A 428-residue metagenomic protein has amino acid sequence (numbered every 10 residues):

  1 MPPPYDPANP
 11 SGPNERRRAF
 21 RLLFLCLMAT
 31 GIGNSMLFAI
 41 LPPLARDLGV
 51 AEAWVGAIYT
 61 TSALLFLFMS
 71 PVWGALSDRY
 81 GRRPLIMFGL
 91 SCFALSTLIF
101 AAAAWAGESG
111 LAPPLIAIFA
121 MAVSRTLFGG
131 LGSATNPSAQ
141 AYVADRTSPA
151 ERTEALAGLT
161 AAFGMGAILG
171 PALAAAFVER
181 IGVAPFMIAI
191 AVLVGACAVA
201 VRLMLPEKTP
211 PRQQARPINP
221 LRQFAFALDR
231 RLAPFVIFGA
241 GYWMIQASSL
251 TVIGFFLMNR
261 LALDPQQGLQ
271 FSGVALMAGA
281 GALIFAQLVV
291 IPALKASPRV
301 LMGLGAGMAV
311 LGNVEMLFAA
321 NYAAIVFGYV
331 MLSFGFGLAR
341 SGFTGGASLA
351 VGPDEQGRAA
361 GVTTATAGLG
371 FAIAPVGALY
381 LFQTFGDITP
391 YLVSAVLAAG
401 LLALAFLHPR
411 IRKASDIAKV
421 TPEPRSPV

Functional and structural regions predicted by a protein language model:
P2-R17, P206-V236, E423-V428: Juxtamembrane intracellular "pre-TM" segments in multi-pass secondary transporters
M28, G110-A134, A324-L338: Hydrophobic core of transmembrane alpha-helices in multi-pass small-molecule transporters, especially MFS/SLC-type
A39-A53, T251-F271: Short amphipathic helix-loop junctions that connect adjacent transmembrane helices in Major Facilitator Superfamily/SLC
F66-F68, F271-L294: Transmembrane alpha-helices of Major Facilitator/SLC transporters
L67-E108: Conserved MFS/SLC helix-loop-helix module at the cytosolic interface between two early adjacent transmembrane helices
S91-P114, M308-A320: C-terminal ends and interior cores of transmembrane alpha-helices in multi-pass membrane transporters/permeases
S124-F163: Cytoplasmic helix-loop-helix junction between adjacent transmembrane helices in 12-TM secondary transporters
P298-F343: C-terminal transmembrane helical hairpin of 12-TM major facilitator-type secondary transporters
